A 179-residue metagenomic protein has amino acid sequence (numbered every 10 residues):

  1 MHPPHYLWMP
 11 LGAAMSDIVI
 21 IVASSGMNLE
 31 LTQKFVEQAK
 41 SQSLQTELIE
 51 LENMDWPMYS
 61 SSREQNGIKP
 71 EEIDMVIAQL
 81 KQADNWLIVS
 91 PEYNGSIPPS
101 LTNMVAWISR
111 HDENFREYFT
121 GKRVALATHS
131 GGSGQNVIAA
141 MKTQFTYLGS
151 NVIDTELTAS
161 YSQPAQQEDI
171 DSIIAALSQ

Functional and structural regions predicted by a protein language model:
P3-A14: Short, Lys/Arg-enriched N-terminal segments with co-localized hydrophobic residues within the first ~10-30 amino acids
S16-S43: N-terminal beta1-alpha1 ligand-phosphate binding loop
D17, Q45-E47, R123: Residues at the starts of beta-strands that form the adenosine-phosphate
A23-S25, L51, H129-G131: Cofactor-binding loop segments of dinucleotide-utilizing enzymes, especially the Rossmann-like FAD- and NAD(P)+-binding
V36, M75, Y147-Q179: Glycine-rich phosphate/pyrophosphate-binding loop and the adjoining helix
Q45-L51, M58, N151-S160: Short beta-strand elements in bilobed, periplasmic/extracellular small-molecule ligand-binding domains
E52-I68: N-terminal beta-loop-helix "entrance" segment that forms/cooperates in small-molecule cofactor or anionic ligand
I68-Q144: Helix-loop-strand module that forms the ligand-binding subsite of alpha/beta enzymes
